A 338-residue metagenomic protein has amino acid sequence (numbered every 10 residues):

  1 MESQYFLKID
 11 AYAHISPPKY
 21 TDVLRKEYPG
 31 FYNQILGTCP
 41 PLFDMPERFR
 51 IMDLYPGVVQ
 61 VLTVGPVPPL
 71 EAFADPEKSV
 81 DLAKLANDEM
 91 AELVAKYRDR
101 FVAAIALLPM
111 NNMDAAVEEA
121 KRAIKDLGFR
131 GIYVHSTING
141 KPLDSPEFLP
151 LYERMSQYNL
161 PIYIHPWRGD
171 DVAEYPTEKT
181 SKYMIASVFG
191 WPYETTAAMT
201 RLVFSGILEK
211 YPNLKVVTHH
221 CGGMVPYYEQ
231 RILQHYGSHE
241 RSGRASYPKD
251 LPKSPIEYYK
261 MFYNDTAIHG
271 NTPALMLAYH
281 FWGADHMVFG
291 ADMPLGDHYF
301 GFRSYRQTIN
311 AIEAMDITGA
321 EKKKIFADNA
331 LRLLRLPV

Functional and structural regions predicted by a protein language model:
M1-A11, S16-V59, D88-A95, E118-R122 (+5 more regions): Mid-to-C-terminal alpha-helical segments outside catalytic/metal-binding sites
I15, G65, M110, P166-V172 (+1 more regions): Short glycine-enriched loops at secondary-structure junctions
Y32-P41, E47-A74, F101-P109, R130-V134: Divalent metal-dependent hydrolysis catalytic cores, especially in the metallo-beta-lactamase
N33-L42, V80-D81, A186-T195, G243-S246 (+1 more regions): A short acidic, glycine-rich active-site loop that binds or catalyzes chemistry on phosphate/adenosine moieties
T38-P46, K84, D88, K141-Y152: Aromatic- and glycine-enriched glycan-recognition loops and surfaces that form the carbohydrate-binding subsites
V64, E77-V80, A116-G128, V217 (+1 more regions): Short, electropositive alpha-helical surface patch
P66-V80, D114, Y183-M184: Surface-exposed, active-site-proximal loop segments in enzymatic domains
I124-V288: Catalytic pocket-lining loop regions of alpha/beta-barrel enzymes, especially the amidohydrolase/enolase/GH5 lineages
